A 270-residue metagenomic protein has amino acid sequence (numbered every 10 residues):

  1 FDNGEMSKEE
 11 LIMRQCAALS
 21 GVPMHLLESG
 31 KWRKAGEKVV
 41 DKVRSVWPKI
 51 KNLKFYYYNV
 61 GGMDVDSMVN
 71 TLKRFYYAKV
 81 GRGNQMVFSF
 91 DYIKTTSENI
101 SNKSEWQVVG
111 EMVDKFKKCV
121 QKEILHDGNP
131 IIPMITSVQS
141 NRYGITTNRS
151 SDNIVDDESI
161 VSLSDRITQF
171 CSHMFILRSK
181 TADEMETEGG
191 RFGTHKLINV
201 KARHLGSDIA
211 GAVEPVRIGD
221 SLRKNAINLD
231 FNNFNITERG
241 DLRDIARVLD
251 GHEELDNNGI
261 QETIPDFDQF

Functional and structural regions predicted by a protein language model:
F1, S89-F90, I131-Q139: Structural recognition of the conserved hydrophobic beta-strand(s) that form the central parallel beta-sheet of P-loop
F1-N84, A212, G259: Cytosolic-facing regulatory segments adjacent to core modules
N3-E5, T136-N141, K180, R203: A short beta-strand-to-loop transition that corresponds to the Sensor-1 phosphate-sensing loop of AAA+ P-loop ATPases
K8-L11, T95-N99, Y143-T147: Short acidic/His/Gly/Ser-rich catalytic and metal-binding motifs that mark active-site loops of diverse hydrolases
G21, H25-L27, V65-K73, Y77-Q85 (+2 more regions): C-terminal regions of RecA-like/P-loop NTPase motor modules
L27-R33, Y56, E98-G110, T147-D157: Flexible beta-alpha connector loops of hexameric P-loop NTPases
F55-C119: Phosphate-binding/switch loop-helix module in NTP-utilizing enzymes
D91, F116, M134-I135, C171-M174 (+1 more regions): Hydrophobic, well-ordered secondary-structure elements that form the walls of internal hydrophobic environments
